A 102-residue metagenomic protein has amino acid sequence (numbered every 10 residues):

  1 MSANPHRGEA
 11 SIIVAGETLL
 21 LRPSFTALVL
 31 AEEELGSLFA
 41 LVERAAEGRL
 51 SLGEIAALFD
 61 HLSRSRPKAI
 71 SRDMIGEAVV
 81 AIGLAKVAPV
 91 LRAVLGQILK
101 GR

Functional and structural regions predicted by a protein language model:
M1-I13, E33-G53, P67-R102: Charged interaction scaffolds used for protein-protein
R22-P23: Short linear motifs in exposed loops
A27-L28: Short, surface-exposed beta-strand-loop junctions and turns on beta-sheet-rich folds
A56-R64: Short, hydrophobic/amphipathic alpha-helical patches that form generic packing surfaces within helical domains
